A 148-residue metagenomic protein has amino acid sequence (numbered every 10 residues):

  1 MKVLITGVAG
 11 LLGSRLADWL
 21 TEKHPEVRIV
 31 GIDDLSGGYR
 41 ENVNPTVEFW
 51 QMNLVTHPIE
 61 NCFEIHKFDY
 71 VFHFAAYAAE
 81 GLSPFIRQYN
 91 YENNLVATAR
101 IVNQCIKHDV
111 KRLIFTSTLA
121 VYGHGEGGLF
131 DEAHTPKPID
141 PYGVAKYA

Functional and structural regions predicted by a protein language model:
M1-A148: N-terminal Rossmann-like NAD(P)+-binding domain of SDR-like oxidoreductases, especially those catalyzing
